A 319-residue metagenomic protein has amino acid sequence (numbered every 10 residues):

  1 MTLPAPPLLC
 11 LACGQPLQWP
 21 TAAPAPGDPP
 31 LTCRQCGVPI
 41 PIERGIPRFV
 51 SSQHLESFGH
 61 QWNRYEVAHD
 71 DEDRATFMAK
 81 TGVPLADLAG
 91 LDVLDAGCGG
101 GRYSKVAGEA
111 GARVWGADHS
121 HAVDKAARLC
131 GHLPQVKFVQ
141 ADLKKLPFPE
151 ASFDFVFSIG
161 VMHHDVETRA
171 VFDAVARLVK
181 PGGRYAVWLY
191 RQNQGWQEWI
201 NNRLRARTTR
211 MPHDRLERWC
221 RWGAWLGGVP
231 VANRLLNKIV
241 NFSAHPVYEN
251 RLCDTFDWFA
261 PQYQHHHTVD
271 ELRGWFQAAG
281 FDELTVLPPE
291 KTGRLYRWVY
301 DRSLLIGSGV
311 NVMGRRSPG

Functional and structural regions predicted by a protein language model:
T2-P147, F155, P288-N311, S317-P318: Conserved N-terminal segment of class I S-adenosyl-L-methionine
K145, H163, Q192: Active-site micro-motifs of SAM-dependent methyltransferase domains
D154-E167: A short SAM/SAH-binding and catalytic strip from SAM-dependent methyltransferases
F157, G195-L204, H245-Q264: Short, glycine-/aromatic-enriched active-site segment of Class I SAM-dependent methyltransferases
R169-P181: A short glycine-rich, Lys/Arg-flanked "PGG" loop and its adjoining helix->strand segment in the class I
R184-R218, G227-A232: Conserved class I S-adenosyl-L-methionine
C253-G319: C-terminal lobe and adjacent flexible extensions of AdoMet/dcAdoMet transferase-like proteins
